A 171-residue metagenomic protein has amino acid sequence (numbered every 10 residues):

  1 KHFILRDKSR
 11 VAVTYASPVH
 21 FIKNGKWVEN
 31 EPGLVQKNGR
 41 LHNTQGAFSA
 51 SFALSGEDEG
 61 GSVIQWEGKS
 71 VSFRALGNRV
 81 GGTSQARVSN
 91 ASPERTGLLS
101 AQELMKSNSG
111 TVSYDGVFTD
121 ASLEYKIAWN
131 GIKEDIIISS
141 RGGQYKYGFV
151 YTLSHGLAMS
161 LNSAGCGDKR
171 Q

Functional and structural regions predicted by a protein language model:
K1-Q171: Residues that cap or anchor secondary-structure elements
